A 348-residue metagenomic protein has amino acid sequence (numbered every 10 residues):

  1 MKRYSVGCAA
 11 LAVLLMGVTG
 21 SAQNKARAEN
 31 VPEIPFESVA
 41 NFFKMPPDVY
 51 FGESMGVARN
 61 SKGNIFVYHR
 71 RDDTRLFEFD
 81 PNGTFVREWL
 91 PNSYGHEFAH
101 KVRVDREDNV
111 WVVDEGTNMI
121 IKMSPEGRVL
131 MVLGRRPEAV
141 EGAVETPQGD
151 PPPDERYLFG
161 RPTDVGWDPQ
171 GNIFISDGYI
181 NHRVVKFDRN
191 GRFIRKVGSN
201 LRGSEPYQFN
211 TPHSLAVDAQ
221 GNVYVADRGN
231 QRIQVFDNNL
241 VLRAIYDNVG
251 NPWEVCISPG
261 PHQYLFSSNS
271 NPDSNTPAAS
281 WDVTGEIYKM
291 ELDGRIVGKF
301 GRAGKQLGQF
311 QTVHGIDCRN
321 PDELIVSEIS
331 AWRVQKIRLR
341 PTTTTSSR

Functional and structural regions predicted by a protein language model:
M1-A9: Bacterial N-terminal signal peptides that target proteins for export
C8-G17: Bacterial N-terminal signal peptides
M16-T19, K289: Hydrophobic membrane-targeting alpha-helices
Q23-R348: Eukaryotic scaffold repeat domains enriched in small/polar residues
